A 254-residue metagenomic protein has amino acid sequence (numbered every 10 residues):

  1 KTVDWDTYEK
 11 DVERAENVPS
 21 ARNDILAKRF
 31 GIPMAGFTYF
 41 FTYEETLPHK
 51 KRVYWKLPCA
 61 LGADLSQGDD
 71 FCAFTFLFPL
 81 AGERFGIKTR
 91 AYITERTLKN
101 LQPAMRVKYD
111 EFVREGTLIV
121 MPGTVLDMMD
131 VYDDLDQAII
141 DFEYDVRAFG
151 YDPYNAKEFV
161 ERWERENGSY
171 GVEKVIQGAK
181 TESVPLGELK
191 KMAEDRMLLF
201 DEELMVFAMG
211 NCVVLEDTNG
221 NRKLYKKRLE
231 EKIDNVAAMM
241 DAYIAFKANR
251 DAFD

Functional and structural regions predicted by a protein language model:
K1-A60, D69-F71, F85-G123, M129-D130: Non-catalytic, compositionally simple segments
L26-A27, I32-L57, A63-L65, A156 (+2 more regions): Conserved luminal/periplasmic juxtamembrane motif of membrane-embedded glycan-processing enzymes
D64-G68, P79, Y92, Y151-A156 (+2 more regions): An acidic- and aromatic-residue-enriched active-site/binding cleft used to recognize and process polar
D69-E83, I233-A242: Acidic, metal-ligating active-site segments
D70-T75, K157-E164, V184-G187: A short acidic (Asp/Glu
I139-A148, N167-V172: Short, surface-exposed connector motifs at secondary-structure boundaries
E143-N155, V160: Short glycine-rich phosphate-binding loop at a beta-alpha junction
R165-F253: Metal-dependent DNA phosphodiester-chemistry modules and their immediately adjacent helices/loops in DNA-processing
